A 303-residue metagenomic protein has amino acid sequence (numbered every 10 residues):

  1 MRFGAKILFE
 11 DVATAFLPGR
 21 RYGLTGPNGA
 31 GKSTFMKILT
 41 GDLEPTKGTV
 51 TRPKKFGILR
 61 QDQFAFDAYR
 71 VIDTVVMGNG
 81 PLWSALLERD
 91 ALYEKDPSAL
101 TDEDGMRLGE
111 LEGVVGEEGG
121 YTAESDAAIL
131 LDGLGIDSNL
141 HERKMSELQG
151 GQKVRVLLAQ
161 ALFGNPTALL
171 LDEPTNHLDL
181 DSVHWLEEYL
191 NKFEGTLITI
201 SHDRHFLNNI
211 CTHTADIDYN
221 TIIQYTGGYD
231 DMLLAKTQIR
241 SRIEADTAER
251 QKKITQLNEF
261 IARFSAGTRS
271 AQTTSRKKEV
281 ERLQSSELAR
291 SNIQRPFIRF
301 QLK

Functional and structural regions predicted by a protein language model:
M1-A248, R299-K303: ABC ATP-binding cassette signature C-motif
T51, T268, Q272-S275: Transmembrane helical bundles of ABC transporters
G113, I261-R263, P296-I298: Short hinge/gating elements
E117, A266-G267: Short histidine/acidic/glycine/proline-rich micro-motifs that form metal- and phosphate-coordinating active-site loops
A235-F260, F264, T273-E287: Intracellular alpha-helical coupling/juxtamembrane segments of multi-pass membrane proteins
L288-K303: Amphipathic heptad-repeat alpha-helical coiled-coil/stalk segments that mediate oligomerization, filament/stalk
